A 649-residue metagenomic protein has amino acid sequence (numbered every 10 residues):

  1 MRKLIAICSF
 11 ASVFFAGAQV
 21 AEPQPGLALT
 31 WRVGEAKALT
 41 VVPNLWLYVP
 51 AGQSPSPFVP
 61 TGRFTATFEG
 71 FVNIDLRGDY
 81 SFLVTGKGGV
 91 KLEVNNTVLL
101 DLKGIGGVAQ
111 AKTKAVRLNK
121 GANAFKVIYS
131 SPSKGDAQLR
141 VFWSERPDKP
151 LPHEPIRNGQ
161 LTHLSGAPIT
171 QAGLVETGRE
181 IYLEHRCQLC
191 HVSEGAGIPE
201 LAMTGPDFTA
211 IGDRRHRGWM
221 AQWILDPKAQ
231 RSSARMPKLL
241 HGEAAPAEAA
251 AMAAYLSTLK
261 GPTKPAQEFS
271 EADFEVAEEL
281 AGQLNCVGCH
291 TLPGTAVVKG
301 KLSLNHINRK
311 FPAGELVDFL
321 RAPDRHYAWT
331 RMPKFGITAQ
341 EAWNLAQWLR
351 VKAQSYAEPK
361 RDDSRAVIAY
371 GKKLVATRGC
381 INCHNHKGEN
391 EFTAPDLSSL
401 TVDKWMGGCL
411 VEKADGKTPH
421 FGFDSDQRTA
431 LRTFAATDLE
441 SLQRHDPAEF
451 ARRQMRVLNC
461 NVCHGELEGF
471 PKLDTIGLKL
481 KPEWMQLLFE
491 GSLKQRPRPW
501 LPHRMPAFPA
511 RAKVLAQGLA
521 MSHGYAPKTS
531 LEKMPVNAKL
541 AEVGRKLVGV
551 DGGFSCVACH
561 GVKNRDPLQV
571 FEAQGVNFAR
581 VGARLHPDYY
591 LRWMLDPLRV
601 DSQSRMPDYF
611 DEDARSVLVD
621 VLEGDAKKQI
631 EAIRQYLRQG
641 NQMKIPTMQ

Functional and structural regions predicted by a protein language model:
I5-A16: Bacterial N-terminal signal peptides
A16-S81, T85-T177, P265: Extracellular/secretory pathway-exposed regions associated with glycan biology
V20, R157-L183, T258-A281, V351-A376 (+4 more regions): Electrostatic cytochrome c docking/interface patches
L76-F82, N119-A122, S133, R186 (+7 more regions): Short tyrosine-centred short linear motifs in exposed loops/low-complexity segments
G88, Y129-S131, E194, K260 (+7 more regions): Surface-exposed loop/turn motifs at beta-strand-loop junctions within extracellular Ig-like and Fibronectin type III
L92, G178, C187, T204-D207 (+18 more regions): Extended, hydrophobic alpha-helical segments in both membrane/secreted and soluble proteins
L183-L189, E194, E248, G282-G288 (+11 more regions): Short pre-active-site segment immediately N-terminal to redox-active cysteine/selenocysteine motifs in thiol-based
I198-G261, T295-A357, N390-Q443, G469-A526 (+1 more regions): Extracytoplasmic electron-transfer domains, predominantly the class I c-type cytochrome c fold
